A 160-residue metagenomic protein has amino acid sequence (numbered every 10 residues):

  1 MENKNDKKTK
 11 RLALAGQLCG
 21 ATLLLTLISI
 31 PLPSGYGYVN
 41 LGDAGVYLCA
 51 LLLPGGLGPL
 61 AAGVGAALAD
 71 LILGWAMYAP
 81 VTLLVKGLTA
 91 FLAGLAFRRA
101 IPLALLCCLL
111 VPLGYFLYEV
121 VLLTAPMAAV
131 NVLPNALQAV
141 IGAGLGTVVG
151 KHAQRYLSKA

Functional and structural regions predicted by a protein language model:
M1-A160: Loop-helix junctions at membrane interfaces
